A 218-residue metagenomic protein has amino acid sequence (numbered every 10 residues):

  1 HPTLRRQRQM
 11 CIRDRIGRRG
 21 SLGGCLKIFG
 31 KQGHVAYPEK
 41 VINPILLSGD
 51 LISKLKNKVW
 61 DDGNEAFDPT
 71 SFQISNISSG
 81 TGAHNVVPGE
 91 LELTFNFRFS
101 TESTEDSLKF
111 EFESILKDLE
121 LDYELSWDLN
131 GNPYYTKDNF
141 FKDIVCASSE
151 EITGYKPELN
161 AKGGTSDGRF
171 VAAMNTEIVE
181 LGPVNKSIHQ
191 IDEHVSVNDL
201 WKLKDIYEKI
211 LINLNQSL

Functional and structural regions predicted by a protein language model:
H1-I12: Single conserved hydrophobic/aromatic residue that forms the stacking wall/gate of nucleotide- or nucleobase-binding
D14-L218: Metal-dependent amide/peptide-bond hydrolase catalytic core, centered on the "pita-bread" metallohydrolase fold
